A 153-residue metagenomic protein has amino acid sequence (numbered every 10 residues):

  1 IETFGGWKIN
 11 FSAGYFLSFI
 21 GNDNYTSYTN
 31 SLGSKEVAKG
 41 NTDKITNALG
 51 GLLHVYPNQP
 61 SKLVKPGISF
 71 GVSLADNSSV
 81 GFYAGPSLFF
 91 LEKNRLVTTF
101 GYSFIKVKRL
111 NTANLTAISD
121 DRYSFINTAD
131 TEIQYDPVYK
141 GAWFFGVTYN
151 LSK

Functional and structural regions predicted by a protein language model:
I1-I9, V55-P66, F90-L96, K153: Short loop/turn motifs that connect adjacent beta-strands in outer-membrane beta-barrel proteins
F4-A38, S152: Short glycine/proline- and aromatic-enriched beta-strand/turn motifs that initiate or cap beta-hairpins
A13-Y15, L49-V55, V72, A84-F90 (+2 more regions): Residues on the lipid-exposed face of transmembrane beta-strands in outer-membrane beta-barrel proteins
S18, L96-K153: Outer-membrane beta-barrel translocator/channel fold
N24-N30, V80-G85, L110-A117: Outer-membrane beta-barrel translocator domains and adjoining extracellular loop/strand segments of Gram-negative
S34-G40, A129-Q134: Extracellular loop and loop/strand-boundary signature of outer-membrane beta-barrel proteins
K39-D43, A75, Y135-Y139: Replace "Gram-negative outer membrane beta-barrel proteins" with "bacterial and organellar outer membrane beta-barrel
D43-N47, G71-Y83: Solvent-exposed loop/turn segments connecting transmembrane beta-strands in outer-membrane beta-barrel proteins
